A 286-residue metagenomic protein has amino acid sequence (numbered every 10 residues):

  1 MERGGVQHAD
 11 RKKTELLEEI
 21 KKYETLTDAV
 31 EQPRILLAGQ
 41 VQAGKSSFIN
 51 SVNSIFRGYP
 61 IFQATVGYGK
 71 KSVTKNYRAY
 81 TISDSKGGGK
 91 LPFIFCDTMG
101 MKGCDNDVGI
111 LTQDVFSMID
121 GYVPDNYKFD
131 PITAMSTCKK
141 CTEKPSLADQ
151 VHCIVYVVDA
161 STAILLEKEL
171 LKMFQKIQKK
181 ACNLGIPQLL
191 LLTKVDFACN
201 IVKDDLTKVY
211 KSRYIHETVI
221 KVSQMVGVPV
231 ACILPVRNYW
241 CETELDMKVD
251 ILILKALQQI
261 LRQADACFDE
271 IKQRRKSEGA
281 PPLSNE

Functional and structural regions predicted by a protein language model:
M1-A29: N-terminal pre-Walker A segment at the start of P-loop NTPase domains
Y23-A29, V52-I186, K194-Y214, R237-E242 (+1 more regions): Switch- and interface-adjacent substructures of P-loop NTPase systems
P33-R57: Glycine-rich phosphate-binding P-loop
L36, P187-L190: A structural signal for isolated positions on well-ordered beta-strands in alpha/beta enzyme cores
Q150, L184, V222-V230: A structural motif corresponding to the C-terminal end of an alpha-helix and its immediate exit/capping segment
K211-I215, V219, S223: Surface-exposed substrate-engagement region within the catalytic domains of secreted or surface-exposed extracellular
